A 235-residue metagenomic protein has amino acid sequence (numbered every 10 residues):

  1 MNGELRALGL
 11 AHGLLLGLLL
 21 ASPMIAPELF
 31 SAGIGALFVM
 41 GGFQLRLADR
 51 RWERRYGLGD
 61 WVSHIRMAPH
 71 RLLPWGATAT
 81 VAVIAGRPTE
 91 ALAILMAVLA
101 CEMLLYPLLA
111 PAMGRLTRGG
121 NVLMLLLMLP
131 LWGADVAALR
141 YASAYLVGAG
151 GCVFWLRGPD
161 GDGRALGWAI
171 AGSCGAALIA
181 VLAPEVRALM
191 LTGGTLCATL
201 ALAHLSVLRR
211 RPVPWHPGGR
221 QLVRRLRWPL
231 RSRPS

Functional and structural regions predicted by a protein language model:
M1-N2: Hydrophobic alpha-helical transmembrane segments
L5-L8, P69, L73-A100, L104-G194: Aromatic-enriched alpha-helical transmembrane segments of multi-pass intramembrane proteins
L8-L15, S31-G41, R46-Y106, R115-L123 (+1 more regions): Transmembrane alpha-helical segments and their boundary/interface "anchor" motifs in multi-pass integral membrane
G17-L20: Alpha-helical transmembrane segments of multipass membrane proteins
P23-F30: Short, hydrophobic transmembrane alpha-helix segments
A36, F43, Y141-G150, G167-S235: Alpha-helical transmembrane segments of multi-pass integral membrane proteins
Q44-R55, A134-D135, C152-D160, L202-P212: Juxtamembrane membrane-interface segments at transmembrane alpha-helix termini
